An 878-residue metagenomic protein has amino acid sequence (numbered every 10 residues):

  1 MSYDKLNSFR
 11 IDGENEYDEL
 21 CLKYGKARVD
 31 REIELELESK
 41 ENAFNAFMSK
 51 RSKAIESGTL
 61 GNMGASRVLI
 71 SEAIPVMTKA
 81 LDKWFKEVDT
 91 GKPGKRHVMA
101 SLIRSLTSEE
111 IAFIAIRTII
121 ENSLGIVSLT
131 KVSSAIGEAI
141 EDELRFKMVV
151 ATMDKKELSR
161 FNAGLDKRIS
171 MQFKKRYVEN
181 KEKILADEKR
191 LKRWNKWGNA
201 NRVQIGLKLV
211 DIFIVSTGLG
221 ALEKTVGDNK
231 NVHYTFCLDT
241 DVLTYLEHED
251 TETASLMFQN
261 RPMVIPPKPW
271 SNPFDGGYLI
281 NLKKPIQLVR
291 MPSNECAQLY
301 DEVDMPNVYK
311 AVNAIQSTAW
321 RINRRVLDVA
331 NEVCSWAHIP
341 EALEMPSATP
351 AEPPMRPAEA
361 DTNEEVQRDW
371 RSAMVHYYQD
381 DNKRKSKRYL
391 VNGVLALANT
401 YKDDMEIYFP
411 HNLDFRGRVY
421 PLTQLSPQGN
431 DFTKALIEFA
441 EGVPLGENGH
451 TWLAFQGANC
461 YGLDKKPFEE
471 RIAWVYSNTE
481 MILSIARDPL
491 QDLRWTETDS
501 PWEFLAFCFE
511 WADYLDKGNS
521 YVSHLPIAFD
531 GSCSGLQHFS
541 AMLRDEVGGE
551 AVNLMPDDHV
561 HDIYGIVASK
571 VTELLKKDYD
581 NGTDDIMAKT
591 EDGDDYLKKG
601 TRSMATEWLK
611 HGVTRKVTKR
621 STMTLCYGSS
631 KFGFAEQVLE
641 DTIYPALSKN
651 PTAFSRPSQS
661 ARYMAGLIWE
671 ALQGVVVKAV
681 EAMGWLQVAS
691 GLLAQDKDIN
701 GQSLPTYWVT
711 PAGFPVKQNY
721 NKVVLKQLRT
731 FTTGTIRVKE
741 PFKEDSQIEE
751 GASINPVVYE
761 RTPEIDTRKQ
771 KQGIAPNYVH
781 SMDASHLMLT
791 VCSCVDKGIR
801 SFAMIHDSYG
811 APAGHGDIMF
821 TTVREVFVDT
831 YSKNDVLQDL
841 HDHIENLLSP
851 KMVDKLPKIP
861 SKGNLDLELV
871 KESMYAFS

Functional and structural regions predicted by a protein language model:
M1-K619, G628-N777, S793, K797 (+4 more regions): Non-catalytic nucleic-acid-binding interfaces of large nucleic-acid enzymes and RNP effectors
G417, L787, D807: Short, conserved catalytic/metal-binding motifs centered on acidic residues
T622-T624, E640, H806-P812: Conserved short loop/turn motifs at secondary-structure junctions
G773-M782, G810-A811: Short, contiguous acidic/charged loop-to-helix segments that flank catalytic cores in large enzymes
H780-A784, M788-C794: C-terminal substrate/ligand-recognition segments
